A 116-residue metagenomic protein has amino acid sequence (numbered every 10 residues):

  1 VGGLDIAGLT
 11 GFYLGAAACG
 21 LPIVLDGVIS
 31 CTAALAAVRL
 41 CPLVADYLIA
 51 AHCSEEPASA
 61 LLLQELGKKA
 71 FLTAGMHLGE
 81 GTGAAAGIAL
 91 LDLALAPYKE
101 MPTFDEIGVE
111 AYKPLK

Functional and structural regions predicted by a protein language model:
V1-K116: N-terminal loops that bind phosphate or other acidic moieties and the adjacent beta-alpha structural core
